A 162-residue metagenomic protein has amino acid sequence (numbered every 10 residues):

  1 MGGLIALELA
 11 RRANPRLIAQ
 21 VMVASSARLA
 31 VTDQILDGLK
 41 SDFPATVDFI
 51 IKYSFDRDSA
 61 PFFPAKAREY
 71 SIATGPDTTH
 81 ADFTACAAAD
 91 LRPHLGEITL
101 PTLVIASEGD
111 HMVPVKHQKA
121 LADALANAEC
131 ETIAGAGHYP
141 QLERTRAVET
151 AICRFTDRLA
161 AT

Functional and structural regions predicted by a protein language model:
M1-L29: Conserved hydrolase catalytic core segment
L7, S26-D33, V47, R57-S59: A short beta-to-alpha transition loop/helix N-cap that caps and shapes the active-site region
D37-T99: Conserved alpha/beta-hydrolase catalytic His-Asp/Glu region
S71, D110-V113, G137-E143: Glycosyltransferase donor-binding loop in the core domain
I98, V104-A106, D110: Short beta-strand/loop motif that positions the catalytic acidic residue of the alpha/beta-hydrolase fold
L100, P114-A122: Short alpha-helix in the alpha/beta-hydrolase fold that links the catalytic acid
A128-T162: Catalytic active-site module of serine/aspartate enzymes centered on a nucleophile-bearing elbow/loop
